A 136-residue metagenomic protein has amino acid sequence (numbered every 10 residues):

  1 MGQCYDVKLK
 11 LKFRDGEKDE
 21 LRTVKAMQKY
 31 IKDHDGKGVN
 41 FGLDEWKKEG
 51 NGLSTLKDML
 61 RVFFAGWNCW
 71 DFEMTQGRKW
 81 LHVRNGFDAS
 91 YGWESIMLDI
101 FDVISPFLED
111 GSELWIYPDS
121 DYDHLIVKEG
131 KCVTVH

Functional and structural regions predicted by a protein language model:
M1-F41: Short, extreme N-terminal segment that most often corresponds to the first beta-strand
G2, G16-E20, E49-L53, W93 (+1 more regions): Intrinsic-disorder-associated interaction segments
D33-A65: Short, well-structured hydrophobic secondary-structure segments
G52-H136: Charged interaction segments
